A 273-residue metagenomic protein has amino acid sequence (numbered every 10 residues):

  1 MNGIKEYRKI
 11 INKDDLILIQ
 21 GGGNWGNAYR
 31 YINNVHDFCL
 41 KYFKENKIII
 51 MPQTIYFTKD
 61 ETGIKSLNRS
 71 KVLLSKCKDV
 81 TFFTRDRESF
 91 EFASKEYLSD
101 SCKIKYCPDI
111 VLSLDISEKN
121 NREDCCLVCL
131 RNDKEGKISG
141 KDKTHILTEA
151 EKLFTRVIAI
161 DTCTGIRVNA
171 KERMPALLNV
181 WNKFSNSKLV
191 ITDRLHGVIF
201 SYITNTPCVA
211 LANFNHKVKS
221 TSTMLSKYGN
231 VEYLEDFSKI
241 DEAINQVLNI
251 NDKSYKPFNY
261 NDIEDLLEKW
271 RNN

Functional and structural regions predicted by a protein language model:
M1-N273: Active-site anion-handling motifs in enzyme catalytic cores
